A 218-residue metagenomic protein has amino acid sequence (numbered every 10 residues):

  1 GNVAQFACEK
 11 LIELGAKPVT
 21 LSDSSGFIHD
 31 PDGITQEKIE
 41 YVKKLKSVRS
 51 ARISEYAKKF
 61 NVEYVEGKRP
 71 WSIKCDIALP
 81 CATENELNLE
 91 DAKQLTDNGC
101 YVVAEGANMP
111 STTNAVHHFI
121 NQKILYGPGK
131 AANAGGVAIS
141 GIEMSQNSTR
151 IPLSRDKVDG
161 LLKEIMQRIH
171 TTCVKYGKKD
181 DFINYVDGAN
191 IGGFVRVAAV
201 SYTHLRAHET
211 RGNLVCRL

Functional and structural regions predicted by a protein language model:
G1-V62: Glycine-rich phosphate/diphosphate-binding loop of Rossmann-like nucleotide-binding domains
K43-D91: A structured beta-alpha segment of the ubiquitous adenosine-cofactor-binding alpha/beta core
L87-T96, G106-N147: Rossmann-fold NAD(P)-binding glycine/threonine-rich loop
V102-V103: N-terminal secretory/targeting leader peptides
K130-A131, G135-A189: Active-site or pore-adjacent capping/gating segments
T203-G212: Conserved small/polar residues in nucleotide/adenosyl-binding loops
L214-L218: Hydrophobic alpha-helical segments, chiefly the membrane-spanning helices and signal/signal-anchor peptides
